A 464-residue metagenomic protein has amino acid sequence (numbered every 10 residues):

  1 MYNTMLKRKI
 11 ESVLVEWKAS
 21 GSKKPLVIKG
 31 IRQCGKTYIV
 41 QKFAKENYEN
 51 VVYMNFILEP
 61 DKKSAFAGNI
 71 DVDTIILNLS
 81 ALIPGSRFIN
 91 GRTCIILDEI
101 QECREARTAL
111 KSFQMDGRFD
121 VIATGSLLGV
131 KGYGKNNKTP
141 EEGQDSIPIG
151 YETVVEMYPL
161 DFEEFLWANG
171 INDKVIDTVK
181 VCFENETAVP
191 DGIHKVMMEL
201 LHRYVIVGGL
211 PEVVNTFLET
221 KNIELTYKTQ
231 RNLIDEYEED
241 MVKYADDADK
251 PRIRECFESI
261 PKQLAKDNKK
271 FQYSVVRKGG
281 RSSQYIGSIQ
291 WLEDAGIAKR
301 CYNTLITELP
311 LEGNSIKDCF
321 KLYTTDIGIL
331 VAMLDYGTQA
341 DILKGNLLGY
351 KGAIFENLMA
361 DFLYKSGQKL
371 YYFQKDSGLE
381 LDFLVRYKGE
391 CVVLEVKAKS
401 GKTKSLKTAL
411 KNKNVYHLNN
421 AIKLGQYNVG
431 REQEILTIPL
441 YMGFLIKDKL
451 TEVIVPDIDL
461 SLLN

Functional and structural regions predicted by a protein language model:
M1-A19: N-terminal pre-Walker A segment at the start of P-loop NTPase domains
I28: Hydrophobic anchor at the beta1->P-loop junction of P-loop NTPases
K36: Conserved lysine of the Walker
I39, F43: Hydrophobic positions on the alpha1 helix immediately C-terminal to the Walker A/P-loop
L58-G91: Short glycine-rich substrate-engagement loop in P-loop NTPases that contacts/grips substrate
D120-S126, E156: Structural recognition of the conserved hydrophobic beta-strand(s) that form the central parallel beta-sheet of P-loop
G132-A265: Interdomain motor-coupling "hinge/lid" segment immediately C-terminal to the ATP-binding subdomain of NTP-driven enzymes
N215-K388: Accessory nucleic acid-recognition modules appended to NTPase machines
